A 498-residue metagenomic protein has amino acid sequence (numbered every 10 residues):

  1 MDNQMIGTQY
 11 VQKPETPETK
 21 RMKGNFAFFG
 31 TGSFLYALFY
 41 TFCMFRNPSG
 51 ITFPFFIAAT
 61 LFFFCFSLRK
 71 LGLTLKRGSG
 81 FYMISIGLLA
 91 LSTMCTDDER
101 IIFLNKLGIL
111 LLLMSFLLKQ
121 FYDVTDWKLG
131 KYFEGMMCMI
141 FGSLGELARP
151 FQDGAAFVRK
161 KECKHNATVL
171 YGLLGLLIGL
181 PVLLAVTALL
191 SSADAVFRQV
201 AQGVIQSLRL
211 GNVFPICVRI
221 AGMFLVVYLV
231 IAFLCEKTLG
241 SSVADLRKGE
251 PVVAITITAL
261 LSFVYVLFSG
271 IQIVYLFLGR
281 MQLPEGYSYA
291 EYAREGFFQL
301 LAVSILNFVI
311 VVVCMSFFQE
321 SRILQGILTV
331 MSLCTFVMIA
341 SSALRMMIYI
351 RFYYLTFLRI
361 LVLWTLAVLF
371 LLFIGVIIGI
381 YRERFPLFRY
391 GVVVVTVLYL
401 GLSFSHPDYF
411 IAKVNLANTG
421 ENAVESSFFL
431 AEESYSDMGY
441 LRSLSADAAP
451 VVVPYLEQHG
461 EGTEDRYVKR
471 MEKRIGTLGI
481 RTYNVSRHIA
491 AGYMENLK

Functional and structural regions predicted by a protein language model:
M1-L68: N-terminal signal-anchor module of multipass membrane proteins
I6-A27, R69-G78, D126-W127, P150-L170 (+6 more regions): Juxtamembrane membrane-water interface segments of multi-pass membrane proteins, especially cytoplasmic-side
T41-M44, A90-D97, L278-M281, S342-F352: Juxtamembrane "helix-exit" motif on the non-cytosolic side of transmembrane helices
C43-S49, P54-V196, R219, M223-E236: Transmembrane-helix bundle segments that line or gate the permeation/cavity pathway in multi-pass membrane proteins
I205-I220, E285-I305, L355-L366: Short aromatic-rich membrane-water interface segments that cap or initiate transmembrane helices in multi-pass membrane
S262, F385-D408: Internal/C-terminal transmembrane anchor helices
L400-E433: Hydrophobic alpha-helical transmembrane segments in integral membrane proteins
R442-K498: Extracytosolic and intramembrane catalytic regions of membrane-associated proteins in envelope/secretory systems
